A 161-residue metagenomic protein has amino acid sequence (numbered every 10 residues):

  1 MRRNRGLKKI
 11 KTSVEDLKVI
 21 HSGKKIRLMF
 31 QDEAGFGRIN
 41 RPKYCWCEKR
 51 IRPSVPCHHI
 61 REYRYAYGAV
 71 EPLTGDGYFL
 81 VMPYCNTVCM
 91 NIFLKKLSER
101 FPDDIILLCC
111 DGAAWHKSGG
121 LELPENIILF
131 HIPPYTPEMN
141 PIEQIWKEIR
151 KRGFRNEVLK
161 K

Functional and structural regions predicted by a protein language model:
M1-K161: Short functional hotspots at interaction and active-site rims
